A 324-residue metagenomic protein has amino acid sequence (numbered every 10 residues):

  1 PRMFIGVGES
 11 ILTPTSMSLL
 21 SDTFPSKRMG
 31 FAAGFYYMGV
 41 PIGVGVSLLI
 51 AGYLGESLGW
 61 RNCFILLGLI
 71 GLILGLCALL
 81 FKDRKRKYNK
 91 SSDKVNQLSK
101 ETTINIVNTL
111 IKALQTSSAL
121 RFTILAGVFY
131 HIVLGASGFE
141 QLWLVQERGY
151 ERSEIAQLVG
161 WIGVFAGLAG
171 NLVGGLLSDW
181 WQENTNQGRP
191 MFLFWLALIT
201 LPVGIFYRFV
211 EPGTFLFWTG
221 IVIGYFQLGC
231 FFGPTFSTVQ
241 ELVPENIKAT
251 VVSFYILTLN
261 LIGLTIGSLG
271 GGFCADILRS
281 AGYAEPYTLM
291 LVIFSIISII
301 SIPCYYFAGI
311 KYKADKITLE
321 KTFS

Functional and structural regions predicted by a protein language model:
P1-F4, T219-I223: Paired small-residue
P1-P41: Cytoplasmic helix-loop-helix junction between adjacent transmembrane helices in 12-TM secondary transporters
Y36-R86: Helix-loop-helix hairpin linking two adjacent transmembrane segments in secondary transporters
E56-G68, G188-M191, A275-I297: A membrane-interface helix-boundary motif in multi-pass transporters
C77-K82, L201-F209, V292-S324: Multi-pass alpha-helical transporter architecture, strongest for 12-TM Major Facilitator/SLC carriers used
K85-T123, E147: Juxtamembrane intracellular "pre-TM" segments in multi-pass secondary transporters
S117-L172, L228-F232, F236, L264-G271: Extracytoplasmic gate region of multi-pass secondary transporters
D179-L196: Cytoplasmic membrane-interface "Motif A"-like loop-to-helix N-cap segments of 12-TM Major Facilitator Superfamily
